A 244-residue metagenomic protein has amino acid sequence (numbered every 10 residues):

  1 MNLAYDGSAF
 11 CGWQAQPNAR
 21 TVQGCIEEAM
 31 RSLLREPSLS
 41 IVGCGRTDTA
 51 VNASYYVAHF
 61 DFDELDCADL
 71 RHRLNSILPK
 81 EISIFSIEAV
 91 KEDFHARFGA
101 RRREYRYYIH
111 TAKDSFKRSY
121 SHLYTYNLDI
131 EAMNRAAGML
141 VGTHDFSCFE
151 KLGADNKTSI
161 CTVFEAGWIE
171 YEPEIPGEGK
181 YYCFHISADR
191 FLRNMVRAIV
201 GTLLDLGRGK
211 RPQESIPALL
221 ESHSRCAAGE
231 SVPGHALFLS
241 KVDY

Functional and structural regions predicted by a protein language model:
M1-Y244: Structured-RNA-binding interfaces characteristic of tRNA pseudouridine synthases
